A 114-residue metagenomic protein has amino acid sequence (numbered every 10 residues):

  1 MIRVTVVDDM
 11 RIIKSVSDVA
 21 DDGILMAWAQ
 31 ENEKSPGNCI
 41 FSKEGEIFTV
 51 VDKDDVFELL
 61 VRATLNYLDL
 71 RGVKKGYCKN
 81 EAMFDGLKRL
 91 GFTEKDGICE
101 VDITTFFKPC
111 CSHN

Functional and structural regions predicted by a protein language model:
M1-D22, C110-N114: Short amphipathic alpha-helix that is part of the acyltransferase structural core
V7-D8, V51-K53, C78-A82: Structural motif
V7-I12, N38-F48, L65, K108: Long, low-complexity, intrinsically disordered polar/charged segments
D18-A20, F41, Y67-D69: Sterically constrained small-residue positions within well-ordered secondary structures of folded domains
D21-L59: Conserved donor-binding loop and adjoining core beta-sheet/short helix segment in diverse acyl/aminoacyl transferases
W28, C39-E44, Y77-N114: Terminal substrate-recognition subdomain of acyl/acetyltransferases
G45-F48, L70-C78: Hydrophobic beta-strand segments of well-ordered beta-sheets in folded domains
L59-K74: Conserved acyl-CoA
